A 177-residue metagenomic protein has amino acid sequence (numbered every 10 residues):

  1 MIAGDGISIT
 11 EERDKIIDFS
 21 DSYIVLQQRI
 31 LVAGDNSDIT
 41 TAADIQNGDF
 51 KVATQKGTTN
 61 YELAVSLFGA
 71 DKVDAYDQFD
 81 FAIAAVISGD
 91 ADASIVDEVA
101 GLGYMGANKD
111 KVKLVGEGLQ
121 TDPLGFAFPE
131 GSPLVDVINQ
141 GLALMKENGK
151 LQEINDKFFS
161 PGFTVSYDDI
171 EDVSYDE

Functional and structural regions predicted by a protein language model:
M1-D44: Acidic, polar ligand-binding/catalytic clefts
I2-T10, L26, Q55-T58, Q78-F79 (+2 more regions): Beta->alpha turn/N-cap motifs
G6-I16, L63-V65, I87-S88, D92-T121 (+1 more regions): A ligand-binding cleft/hinge motif common to bilobed small-molecule-binding domains
V25-V32, E98, L102-A143, P161-E177: Periplasmic-binding protein-like
G34-A42, D74, G131-V137: Short helix-loop capping/hinge motifs at secondary-structure junctions, enriched in acidic/polar residues
S37-T40, K56, D74-S88, T121-D122: Short helix-initiation/N-cap motifs at beta->coil->alpha
A42-G57: Short loop->beta-strand "edge-of-pocket" segments that line small-molecule binding or catalytic clefts across diverse
T59-V73, L114, A143-E177: Ligand-binding clefts/hinges and TM-proximal coupling segments of bilobed small-molecule sensing domains
